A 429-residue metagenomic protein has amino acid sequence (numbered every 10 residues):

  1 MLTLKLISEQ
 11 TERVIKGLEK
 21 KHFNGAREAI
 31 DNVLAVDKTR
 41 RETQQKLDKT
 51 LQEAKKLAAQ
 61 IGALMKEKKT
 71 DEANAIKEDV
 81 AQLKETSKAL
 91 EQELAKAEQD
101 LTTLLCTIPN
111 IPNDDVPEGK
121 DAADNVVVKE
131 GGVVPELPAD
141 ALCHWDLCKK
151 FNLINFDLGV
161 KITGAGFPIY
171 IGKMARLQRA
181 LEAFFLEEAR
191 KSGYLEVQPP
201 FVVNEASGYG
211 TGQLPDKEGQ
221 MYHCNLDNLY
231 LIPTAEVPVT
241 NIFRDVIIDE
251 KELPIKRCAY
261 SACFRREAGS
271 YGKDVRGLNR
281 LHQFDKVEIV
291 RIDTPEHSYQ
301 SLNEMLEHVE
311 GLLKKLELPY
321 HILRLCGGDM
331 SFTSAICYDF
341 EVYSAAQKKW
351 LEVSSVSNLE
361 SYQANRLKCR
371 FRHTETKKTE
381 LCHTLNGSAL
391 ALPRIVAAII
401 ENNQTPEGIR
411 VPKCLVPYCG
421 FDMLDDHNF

Functional and structural regions predicted by a protein language model:
M1-P135, L153, D157: N-terminal alpha-helical targeting/anchoring segments
R27, E130-F429: TRNA-recognition modules of translation machinery and tRNA-sensing kinases, especially anticodon-binding
